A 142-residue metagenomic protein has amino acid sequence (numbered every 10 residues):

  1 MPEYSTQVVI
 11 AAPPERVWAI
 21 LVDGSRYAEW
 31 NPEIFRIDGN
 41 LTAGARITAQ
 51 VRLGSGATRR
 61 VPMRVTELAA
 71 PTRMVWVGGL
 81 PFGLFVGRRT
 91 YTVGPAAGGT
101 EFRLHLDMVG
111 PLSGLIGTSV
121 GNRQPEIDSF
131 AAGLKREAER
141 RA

Functional and structural regions predicted by a protein language model:
M1-T42: Hydrophobic ligand-binding cavity/cleft-lining segments
M1-V8, P125-D128, R136, R140-A142: Hydrophobic-ligand-binding modules of eukaryotic lipid transfer/binding families
P2, N31, R59, F85-G87: Residues that act as N-cap/strand-start positions at coil-to-secondary-structure junctions
T6-V8, V61-E67, G87-P95: Hydrophobic/aromatic beta-strand elements that line small-molecule binding cavities or substrate pockets in beta-rich
F35, S55, G110: Surface-exposed, flexible loop/turn segments at secondary-structure boundaries
D38-F82, A96, E101, S129-A142: Glycine-rich portal/gate segments that line the openings of hydrophobic small-molecule binding cavities
G79-S129, L134-R136: Beta-strand/loop substructures that line and gate deep hydrophobic ligand-binding cavities in soluble
